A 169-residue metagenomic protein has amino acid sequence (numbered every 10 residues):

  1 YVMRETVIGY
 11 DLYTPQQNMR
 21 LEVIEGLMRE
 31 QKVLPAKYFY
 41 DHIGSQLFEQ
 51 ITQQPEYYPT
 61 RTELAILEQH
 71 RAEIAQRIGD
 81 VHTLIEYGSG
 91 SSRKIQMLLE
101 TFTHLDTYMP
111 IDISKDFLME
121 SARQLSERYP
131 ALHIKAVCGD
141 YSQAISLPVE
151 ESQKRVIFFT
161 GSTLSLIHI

Functional and structural regions predicted by a protein language model:
V2-K37: N-terminal auxiliary segments of SAM/dcSAM-dependent transferases
L34-Y40, Q46-A75: Class I SAM-dependent methyltransferase Rossmann-like catalytic core, especially the SAM/SAH-binding loop
V81-G90: Conserved class I S-adenosyl-L-methionine
S91-H104: Conserved SAM-binding loop of SAM-dependent methyltransferases across substrates and taxa, primarily the Class I
H104-Q143: Class I SAM-dependent methyltransferase SAM/SAH-binding core
I145-S152: Short amphipathic alpha-helix with an adjacent loop that forms part of the alpha/beta core around
Q153-S162: Short SAM/SAH-binding signature in class I
I167-I169: Conserved small/polar residues in nucleotide/adenosyl-binding loops
